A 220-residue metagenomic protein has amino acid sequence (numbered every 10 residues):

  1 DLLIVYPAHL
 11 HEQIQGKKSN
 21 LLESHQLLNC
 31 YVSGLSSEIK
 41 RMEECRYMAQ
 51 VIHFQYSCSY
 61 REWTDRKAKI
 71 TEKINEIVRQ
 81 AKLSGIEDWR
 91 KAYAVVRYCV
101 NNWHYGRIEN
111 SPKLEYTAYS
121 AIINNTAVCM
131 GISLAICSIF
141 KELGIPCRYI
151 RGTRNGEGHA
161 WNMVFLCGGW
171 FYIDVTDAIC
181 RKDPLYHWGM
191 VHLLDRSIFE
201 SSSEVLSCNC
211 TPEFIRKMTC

Functional and structural regions predicted by a protein language model:
D1-H53: Intrinsically disordered, low-complexity N-terminal segments that are enriched in acidic
L2, N102, G106-N110, I123-N125 (+2 more regions): Repeated polar recognition positions within modular binding domains
T64-A121: Secondary-structure boundary elements
A92-V95, N124-F140: Active-site nucleophilic cysteine motif
G106-Y119, T126, C147-E157: Catalytic cysteine-centered active-site loop
G131-R196: Hydrophobic/aromatic-rich core segments of domains that either
K182-C220: Low-complexity, Gly/Ser/Thr/Pro-rich intrinsically disordered linker/tail segments
